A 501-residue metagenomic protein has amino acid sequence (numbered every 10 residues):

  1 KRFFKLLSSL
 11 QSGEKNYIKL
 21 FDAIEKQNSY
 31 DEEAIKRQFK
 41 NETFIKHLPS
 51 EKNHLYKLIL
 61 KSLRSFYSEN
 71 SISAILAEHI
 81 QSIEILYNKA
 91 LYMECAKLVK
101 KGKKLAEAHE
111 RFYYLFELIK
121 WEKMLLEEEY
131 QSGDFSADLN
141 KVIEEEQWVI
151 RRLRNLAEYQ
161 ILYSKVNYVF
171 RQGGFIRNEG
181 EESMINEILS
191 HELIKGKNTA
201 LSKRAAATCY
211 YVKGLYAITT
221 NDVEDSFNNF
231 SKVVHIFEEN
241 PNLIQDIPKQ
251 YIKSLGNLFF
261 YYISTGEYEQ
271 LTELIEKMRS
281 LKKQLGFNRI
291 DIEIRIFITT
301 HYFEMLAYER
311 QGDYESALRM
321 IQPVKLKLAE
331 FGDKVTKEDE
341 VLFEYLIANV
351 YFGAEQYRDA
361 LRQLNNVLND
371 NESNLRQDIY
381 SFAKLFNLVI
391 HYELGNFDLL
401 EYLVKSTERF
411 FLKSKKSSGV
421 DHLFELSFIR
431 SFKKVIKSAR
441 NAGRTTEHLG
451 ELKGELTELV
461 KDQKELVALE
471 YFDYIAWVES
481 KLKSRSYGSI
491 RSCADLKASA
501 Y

Functional and structural regions predicted by a protein language model:
K1-N186, N198-A200, I436-Y501: Flexible inter-repeat linkers and adjacent short helices within tandem amphipathic alpha-helical repeat scaffolds
N53-H54, A90-K100, Q131-I143, G174-L193 (+4 more regions): Helix-turn-helix repeat elements of alpha-solenoid scaffolds
A77, Q81-E84, Y114-E117, W121 (+8 more regions): "A position-specific structural signal for the A-helix of alpha-solenoid helical repeats
I80, L86-A90, E94, K103-E110 (+6 more regions): Hydrophobic/aromatic side-chain positions at a characteristic register within alpha-helices of tetratricopeptide repeats
K100-A108, I143-R151, N186-N198, S231-L243 (+5 more regions): Amphipathic alpha-helical segments of tetratricopeptide repeats
E110-E117, L153-Y159, K197-A207, N242-K253 (+5 more regions): Alpha-solenoid helical repeat architecture
S136-A137, R152-E273: Alpha-solenoid helical-repeat scaffolds
N369-N441: Active-site/pore-lining binding-face segments in mid-to-C-terminal subdomains
